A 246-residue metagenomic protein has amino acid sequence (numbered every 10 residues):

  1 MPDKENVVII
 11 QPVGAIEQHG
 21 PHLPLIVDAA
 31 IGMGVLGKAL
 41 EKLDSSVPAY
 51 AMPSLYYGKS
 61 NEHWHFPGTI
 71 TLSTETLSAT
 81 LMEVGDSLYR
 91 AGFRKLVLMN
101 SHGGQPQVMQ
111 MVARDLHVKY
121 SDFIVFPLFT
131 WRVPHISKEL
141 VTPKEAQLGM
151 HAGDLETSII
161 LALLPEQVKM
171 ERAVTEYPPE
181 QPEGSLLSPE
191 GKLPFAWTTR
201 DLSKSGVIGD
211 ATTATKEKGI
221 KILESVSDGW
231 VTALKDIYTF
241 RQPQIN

Functional and structural regions predicted by a protein language model:
M1-K95, G103-N246: Extended, histidine- and acidic-residue-enriched regions that form the cofactor-binding/catalytic faces
